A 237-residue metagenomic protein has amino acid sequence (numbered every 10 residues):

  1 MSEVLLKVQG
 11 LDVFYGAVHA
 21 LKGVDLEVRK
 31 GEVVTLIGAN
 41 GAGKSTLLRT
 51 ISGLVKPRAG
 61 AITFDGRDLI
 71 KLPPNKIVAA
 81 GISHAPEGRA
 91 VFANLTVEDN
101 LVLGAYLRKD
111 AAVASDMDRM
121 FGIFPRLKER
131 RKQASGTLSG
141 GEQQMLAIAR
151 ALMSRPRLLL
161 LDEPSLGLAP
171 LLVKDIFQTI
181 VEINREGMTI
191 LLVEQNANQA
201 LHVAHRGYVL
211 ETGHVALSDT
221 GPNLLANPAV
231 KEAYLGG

Functional and structural regions predicted by a protein language model:
S2-G237: Glycine-rich phosphate-binding loops of nucleotide-dependent enzymes
